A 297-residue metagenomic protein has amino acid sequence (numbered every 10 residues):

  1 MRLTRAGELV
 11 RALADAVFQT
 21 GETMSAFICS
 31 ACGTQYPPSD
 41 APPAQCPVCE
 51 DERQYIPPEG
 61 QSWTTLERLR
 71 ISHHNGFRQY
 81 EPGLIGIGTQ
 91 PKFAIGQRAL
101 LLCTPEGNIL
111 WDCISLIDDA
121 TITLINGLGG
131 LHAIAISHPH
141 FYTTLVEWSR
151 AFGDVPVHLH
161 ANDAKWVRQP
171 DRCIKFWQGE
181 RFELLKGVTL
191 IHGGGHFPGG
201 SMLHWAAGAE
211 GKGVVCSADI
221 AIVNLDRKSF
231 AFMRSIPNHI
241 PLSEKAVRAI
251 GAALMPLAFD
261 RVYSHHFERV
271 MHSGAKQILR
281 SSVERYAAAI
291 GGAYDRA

Functional and structural regions predicted by a protein language model:
D15-T23: Short, Lys/Arg-enriched N-terminal segments with co-localized hydrophobic residues within the first ~10-30 amino acids
S25-A44, D51-Y55, G107-I117, H132 (+3 more regions): Metallo-beta-lactamase
S25-K92: N-terminal juxtadomain amphipathic helix that follows a signal peptide/anchor or precedes a small N-terminal auxiliary
R68-P82, V146-G199, H239-M255: Metallo-beta-lactamase
L84, Q97-A99, P198-M202: Short hydrophobic/aromatic beta-strand or adjacent loop that forms the aromatic wall/cage of a ligand/substrate-binding
G86-A133, D171-C173, G179: Pre-active-site segment of Zn-dependent metallo-hydrolases
D118-L159: Active-site metal-binding motif and surrounding structural segment of the metallo-beta-lactamase
